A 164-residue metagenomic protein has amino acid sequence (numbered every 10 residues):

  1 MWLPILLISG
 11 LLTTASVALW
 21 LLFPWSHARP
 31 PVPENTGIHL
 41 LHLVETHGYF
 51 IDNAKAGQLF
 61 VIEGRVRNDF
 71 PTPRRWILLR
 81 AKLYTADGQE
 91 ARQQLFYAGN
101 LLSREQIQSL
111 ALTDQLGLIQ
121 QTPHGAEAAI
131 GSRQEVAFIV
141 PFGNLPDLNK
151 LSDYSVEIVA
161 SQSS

Functional and structural regions predicted by a protein language model:
M1-L59, A86, A128-G131, V136 (+2 more regions): Membrane engagement elements in two modes
H47, P73, Q108-L110, A128: Extracellular/luminal regions of secreted and cell-surface proteins that mediate adhesion/ECM remodeling
R65-F70: Asparagine-centered strand-capping/turn motif at beta-strand->loop junctions
P71-R75, D147-K150: A short beta-turn/strand-edge loop motif at beta-sheet boundaries
R75-P123: The feature marks short-to-medium sequence segments in extracytoplasmic or secretory-pathway proteins
Q115-I139: Alpha-helix-centered segments that form part of catalytic cores
